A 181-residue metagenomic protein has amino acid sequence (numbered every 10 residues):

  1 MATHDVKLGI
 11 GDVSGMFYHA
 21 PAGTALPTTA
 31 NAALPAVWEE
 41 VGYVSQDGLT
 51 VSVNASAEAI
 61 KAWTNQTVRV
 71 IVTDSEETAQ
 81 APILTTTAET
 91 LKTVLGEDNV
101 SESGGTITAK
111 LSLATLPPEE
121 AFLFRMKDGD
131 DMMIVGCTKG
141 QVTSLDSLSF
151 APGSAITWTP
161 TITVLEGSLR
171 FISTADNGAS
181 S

Functional and structural regions predicted by a protein language model:
A2-L91, K139-T157: Solvent-exposed edge beta-strands and adjacent loop segments that serve as assembly or binding interfaces
T3, P21-G23, N31, K110 (+3 more regions): Intrinsic disorder/low-complexity segments
E77-A79, P118-F122, M133, I156-P160: Generic beta-strand structural signal
P82-T86, K127, T163-L165: Solvent-exposed residues in well-ordered beta-strands and their adjoining turns, especially edge/terminal strands
T93-S101: "Short basic amphipathic alpha-helical interaction patches in structured regions
S103-S147: Acidic-leaning, charged glycine-interspersed low-complexity segments
D131-S181: Mixed-charge, glycine-accented linear interaction segment located at domain edges/termini
